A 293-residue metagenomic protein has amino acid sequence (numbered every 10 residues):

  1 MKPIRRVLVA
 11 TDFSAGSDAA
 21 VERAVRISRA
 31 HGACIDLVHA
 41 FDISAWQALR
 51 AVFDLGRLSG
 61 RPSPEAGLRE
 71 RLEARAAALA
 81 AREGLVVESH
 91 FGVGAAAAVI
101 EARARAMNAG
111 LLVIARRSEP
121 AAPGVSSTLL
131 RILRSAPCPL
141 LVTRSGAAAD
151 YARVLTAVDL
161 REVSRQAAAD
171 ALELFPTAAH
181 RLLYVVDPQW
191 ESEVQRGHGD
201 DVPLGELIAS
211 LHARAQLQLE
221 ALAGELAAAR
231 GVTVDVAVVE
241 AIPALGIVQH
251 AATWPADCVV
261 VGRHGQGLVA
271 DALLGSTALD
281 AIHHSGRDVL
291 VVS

Functional and structural regions predicted by a protein language model:
M1-P3, G16, D42-A45, S59-S63 (+4 more regions): Structural beta-alpha unit
M1-R57, R153-L204, R230-V232, A237: Small/aliphatic-rich secondary-structure junction motif
P3-I4, R29-A30, A95-A148, Q249-S293: Gly/Ser-rich helix-loop-strand patches that form or flank binding pockets for ribonucleotide-derived cofactors
A19, V99, Q166, G246 (+1 more regions): Phosphate- and divalent-cation-binding pockets in alpha/beta enzyme and binding domains that engage nucleotide-derived
A20, R71-R75, A167, A215-L222: Short, well-ordered amphipathic alpha-helical segments that serve as non-catalytic structural scaffolds within diverse
V25, A77, L130, A169 (+3 more regions): Active-site phosphate/pyrophosphate- and oxyanion-stabilizing loops and adjacent acidic/basic residues in soluble
L37, E88-F91, V142, L182 (+2 more regions): A structural preference for short, hydrophobic beta-strand core positions in alpha/beta folds
G56-E70, V202-L217: A short acidic, glycine-rich active-site loop that binds or catalyzes chemistry on phosphate/adenosine moieties
